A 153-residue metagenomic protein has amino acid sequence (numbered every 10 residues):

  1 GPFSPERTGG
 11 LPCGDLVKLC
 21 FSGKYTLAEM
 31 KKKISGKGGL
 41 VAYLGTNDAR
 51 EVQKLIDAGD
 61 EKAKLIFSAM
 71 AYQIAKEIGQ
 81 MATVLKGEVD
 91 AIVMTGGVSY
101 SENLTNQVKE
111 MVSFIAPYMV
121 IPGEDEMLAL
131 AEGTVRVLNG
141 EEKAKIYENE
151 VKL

Functional and structural regions predicted by a protein language model:
G1-T46, K54: Glycine-rich phosphate-binding loop plus the immediately following alpha-helix
K32-K86: Adenine-nucleotide phosphate-binding core of ATP-dependent small-molecule kinases
I56, V93-G97, P122: Active-site proximal loops enriched in glycine and acidic residues that flank catalytic Cys/His/Asp and coordinate
L85-I92, F114-P117: Short, surface-exposed connector motifs at secondary-structure boundaries
V89-V108: Glycine-rich phosphate-binding loops at beta-strand->alpha-helix junctions
S99-Y100, M119-L153: Glycine-rich phosphate-binding/hydrolytic loop that grips phosphoryl groups
Q107-A116, E141-K143: A glycine- and small-aliphatic-rich helix-loop capping segment at beta-alpha/alpha-beta transitions that lines
